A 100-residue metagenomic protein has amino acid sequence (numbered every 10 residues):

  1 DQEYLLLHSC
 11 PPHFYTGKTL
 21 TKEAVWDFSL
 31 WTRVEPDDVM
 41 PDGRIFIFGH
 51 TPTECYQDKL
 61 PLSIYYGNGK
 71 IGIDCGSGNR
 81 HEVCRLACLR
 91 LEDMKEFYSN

Functional and structural regions predicted by a protein language model:
D1, L86-R90: Short beta-strand scaffold segments in enzyme catalytic cores
D1-G72, G76-E82, Y98: Acidic, His/Gly-enriched loop-helix segments that form or flank divalent-metal centers in metallo-dependent hydrolases
